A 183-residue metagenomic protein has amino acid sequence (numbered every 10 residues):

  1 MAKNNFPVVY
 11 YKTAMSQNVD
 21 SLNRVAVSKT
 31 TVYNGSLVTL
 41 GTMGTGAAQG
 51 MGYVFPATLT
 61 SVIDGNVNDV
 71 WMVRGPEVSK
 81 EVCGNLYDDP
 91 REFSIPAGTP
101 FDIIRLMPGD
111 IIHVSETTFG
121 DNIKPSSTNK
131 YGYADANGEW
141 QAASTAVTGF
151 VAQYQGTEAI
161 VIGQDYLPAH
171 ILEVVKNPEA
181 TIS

Functional and structural regions predicted by a protein language model:
M1-S183: Surface-exposed, low-hydrophobicity beta-strand/loop segments enriched in small/polar/acidic residues
